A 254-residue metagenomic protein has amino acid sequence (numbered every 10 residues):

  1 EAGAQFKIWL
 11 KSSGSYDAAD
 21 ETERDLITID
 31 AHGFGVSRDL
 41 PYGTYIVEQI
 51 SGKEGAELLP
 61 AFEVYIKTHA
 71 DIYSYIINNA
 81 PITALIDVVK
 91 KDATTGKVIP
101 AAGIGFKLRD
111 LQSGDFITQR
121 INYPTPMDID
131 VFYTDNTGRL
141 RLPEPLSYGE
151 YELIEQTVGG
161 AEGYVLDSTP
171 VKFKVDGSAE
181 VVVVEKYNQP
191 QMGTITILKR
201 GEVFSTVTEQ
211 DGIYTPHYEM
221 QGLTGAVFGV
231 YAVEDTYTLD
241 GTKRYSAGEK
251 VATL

Functional and structural regions predicted by a protein language model:
E1-L254: Solvent-exposed loop/turn and edge beta-strand elements of beta-rich ligand-binding domains
